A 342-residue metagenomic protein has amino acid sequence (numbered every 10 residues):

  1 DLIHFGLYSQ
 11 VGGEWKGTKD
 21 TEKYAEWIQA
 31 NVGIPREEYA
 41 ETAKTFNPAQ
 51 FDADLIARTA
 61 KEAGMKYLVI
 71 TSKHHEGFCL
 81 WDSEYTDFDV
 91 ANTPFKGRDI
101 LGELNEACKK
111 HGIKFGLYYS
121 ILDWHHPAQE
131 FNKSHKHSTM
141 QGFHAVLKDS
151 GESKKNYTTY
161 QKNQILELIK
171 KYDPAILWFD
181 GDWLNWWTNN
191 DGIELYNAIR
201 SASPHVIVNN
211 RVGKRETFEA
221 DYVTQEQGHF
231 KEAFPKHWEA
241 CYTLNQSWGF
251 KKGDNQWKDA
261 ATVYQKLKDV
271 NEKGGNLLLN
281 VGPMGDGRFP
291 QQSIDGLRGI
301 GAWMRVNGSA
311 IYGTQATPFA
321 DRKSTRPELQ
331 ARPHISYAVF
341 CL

Functional and structural regions predicted by a protein language model:
L2-K323: Mature catalytic domains of secreted/periplasmic carbohydrate-active enzymes
V11, Y337-V339: Enrichment for repetitive, rod-forming helical segments
G17, F340-C341: Sparse recognition of residues in long alpha-helices and their boundaries
K323-I335, L342: Conserved small/polar residues in nucleotide/adenosyl-binding loops
